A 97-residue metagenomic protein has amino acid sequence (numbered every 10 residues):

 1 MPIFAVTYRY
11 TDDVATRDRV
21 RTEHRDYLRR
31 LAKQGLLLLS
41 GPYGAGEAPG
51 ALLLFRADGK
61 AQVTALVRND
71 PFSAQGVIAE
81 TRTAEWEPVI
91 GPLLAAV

Functional and structural regions predicted by a protein language model:
M1-V97: Conserved, structured core segments of small domains
